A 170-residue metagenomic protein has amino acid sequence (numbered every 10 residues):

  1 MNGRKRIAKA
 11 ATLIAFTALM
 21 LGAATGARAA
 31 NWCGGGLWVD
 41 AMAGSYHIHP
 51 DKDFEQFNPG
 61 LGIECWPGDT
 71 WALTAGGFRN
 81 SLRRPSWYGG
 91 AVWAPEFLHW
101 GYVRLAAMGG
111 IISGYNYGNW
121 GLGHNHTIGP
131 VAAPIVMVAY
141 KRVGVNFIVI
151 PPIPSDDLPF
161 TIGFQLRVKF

Functional and structural regions predicted by a protein language model:
M1-G34: Cleavable N-terminal export/targeting peptides
A27-D69, G76-R79, W93: Short glycine/proline- and aromatic-enriched beta-strand/turn motifs that initiate or cap beta-hairpins
D40-G44, T74-G76, A106-G110, N146-I150: Transmembrane beta-strands of outer-membrane beta-barrel proteins
A43-S45, P159-F170: Outer-membrane beta-barrel "beta-signal"
E55-L61, D69, R83-G89, T127-A132 (+2 more regions): Residues that define the transmembrane beta-barrel architecture of outer-membrane proteins
C65, W93-F97, V138-Y140, V149-P151 (+1 more regions): Residue-level signature of outer-membrane beta-barrel architecture
D69-L73, H99-V103, V136-F147: Repeated loop/turn-to-beta-strand initiation elements of outer-membrane beta-barrel proteins
A106-V131, I135-M137: Outer membrane beta-barrel transmembrane domains
